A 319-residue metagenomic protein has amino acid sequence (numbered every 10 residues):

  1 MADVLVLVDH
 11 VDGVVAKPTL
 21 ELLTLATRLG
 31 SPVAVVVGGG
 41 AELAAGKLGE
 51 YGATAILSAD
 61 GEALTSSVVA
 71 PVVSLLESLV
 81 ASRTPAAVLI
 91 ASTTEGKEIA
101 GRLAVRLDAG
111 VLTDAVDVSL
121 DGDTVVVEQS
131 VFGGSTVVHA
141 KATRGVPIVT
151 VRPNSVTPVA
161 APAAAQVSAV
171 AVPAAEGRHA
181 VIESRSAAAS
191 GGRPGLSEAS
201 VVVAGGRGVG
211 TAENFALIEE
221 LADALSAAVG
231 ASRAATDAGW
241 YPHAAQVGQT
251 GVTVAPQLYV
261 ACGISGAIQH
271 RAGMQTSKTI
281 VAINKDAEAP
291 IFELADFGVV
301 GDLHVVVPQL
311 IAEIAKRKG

Functional and structural regions predicted by a protein language model:
M1-G319: N-terminal glycine-rich FAD/FM-binding segment characteristic of electron-transfer flavoproteins
